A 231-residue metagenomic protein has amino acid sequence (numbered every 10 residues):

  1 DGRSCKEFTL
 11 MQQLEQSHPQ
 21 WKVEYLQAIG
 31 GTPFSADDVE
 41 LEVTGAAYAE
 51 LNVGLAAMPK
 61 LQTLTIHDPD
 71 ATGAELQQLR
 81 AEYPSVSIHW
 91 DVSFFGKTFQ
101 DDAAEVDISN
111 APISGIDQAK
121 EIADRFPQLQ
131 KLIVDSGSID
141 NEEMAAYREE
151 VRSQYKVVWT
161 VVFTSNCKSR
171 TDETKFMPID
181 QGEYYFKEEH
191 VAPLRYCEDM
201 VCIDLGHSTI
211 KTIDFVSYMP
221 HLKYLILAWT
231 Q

Functional and structural regions predicted by a protein language model:
D1-Q231: N-terminal capping/linker segments that flank leucine-rich repeat
